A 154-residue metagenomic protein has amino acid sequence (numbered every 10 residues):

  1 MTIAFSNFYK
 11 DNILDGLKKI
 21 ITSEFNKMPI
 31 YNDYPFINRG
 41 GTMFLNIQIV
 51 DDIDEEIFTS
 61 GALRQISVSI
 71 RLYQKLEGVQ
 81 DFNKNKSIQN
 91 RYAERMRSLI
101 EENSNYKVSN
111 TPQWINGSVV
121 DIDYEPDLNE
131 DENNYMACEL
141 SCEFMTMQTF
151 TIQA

Functional and structural regions predicted by a protein language model:
M1-F36, D51-A154: Charged, amphipathic alpha-helical segments and their flanking helix caps
G41-D52: A short, hydrophobic beta-strand-centered structural micro-motif
